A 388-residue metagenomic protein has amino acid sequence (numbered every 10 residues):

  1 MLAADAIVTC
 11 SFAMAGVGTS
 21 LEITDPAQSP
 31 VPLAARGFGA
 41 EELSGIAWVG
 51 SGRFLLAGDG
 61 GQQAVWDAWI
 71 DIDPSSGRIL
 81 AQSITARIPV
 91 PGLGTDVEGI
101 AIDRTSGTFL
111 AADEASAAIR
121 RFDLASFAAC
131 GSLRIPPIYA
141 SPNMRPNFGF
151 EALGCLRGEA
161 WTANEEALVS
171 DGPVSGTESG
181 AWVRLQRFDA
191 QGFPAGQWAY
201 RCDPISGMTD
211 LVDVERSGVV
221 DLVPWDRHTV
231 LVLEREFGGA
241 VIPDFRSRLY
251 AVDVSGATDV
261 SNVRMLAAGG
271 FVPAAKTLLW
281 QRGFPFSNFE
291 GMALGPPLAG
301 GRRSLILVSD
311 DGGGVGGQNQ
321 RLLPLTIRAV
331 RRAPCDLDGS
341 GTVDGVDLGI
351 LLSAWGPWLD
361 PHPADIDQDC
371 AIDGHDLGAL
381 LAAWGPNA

Functional and structural regions predicted by a protein language model:
M1-D5: Bacterial N-terminal signal peptides that target proteins for export
I7-R331: Sequence/structural signature of beta-propeller domains
V330-A388: Cellulosome-associated attachment modules in secreted, modular CAZymes
